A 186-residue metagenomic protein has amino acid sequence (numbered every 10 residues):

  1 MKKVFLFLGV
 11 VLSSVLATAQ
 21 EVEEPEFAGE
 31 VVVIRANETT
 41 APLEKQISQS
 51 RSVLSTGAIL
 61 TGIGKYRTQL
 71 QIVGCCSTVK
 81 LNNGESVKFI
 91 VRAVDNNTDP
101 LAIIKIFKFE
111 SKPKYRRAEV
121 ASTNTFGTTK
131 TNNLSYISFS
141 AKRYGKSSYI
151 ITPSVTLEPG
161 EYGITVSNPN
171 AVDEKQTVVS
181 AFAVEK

Functional and structural regions predicted by a protein language model:
V4-S13: Sec-dependent N-terminal signal peptides
V15-A19: Sec/Tat signal peptide C-region and signal peptidase I cleavage site
Q20-N124, N168-K186: Primarily secretory-pathway and cell-envelope proteins
N82-G84, Y144, L157: Surface-exposed coil/turn segments at beta-strand junctions on protein surfaces, enriched
A121-K146: Extended, solvent-exposed segments with strong compositional bias
K142, S148-I150, P169: Aromatic- and Gly/Pro-enriched, solvent-exposed loop/edge beta-strand patches characteristic of beta-rich domains
S147, T156-E161, T165: A glycine-anchored, Pro-Gly-centered beta-turn/N-cap motif
